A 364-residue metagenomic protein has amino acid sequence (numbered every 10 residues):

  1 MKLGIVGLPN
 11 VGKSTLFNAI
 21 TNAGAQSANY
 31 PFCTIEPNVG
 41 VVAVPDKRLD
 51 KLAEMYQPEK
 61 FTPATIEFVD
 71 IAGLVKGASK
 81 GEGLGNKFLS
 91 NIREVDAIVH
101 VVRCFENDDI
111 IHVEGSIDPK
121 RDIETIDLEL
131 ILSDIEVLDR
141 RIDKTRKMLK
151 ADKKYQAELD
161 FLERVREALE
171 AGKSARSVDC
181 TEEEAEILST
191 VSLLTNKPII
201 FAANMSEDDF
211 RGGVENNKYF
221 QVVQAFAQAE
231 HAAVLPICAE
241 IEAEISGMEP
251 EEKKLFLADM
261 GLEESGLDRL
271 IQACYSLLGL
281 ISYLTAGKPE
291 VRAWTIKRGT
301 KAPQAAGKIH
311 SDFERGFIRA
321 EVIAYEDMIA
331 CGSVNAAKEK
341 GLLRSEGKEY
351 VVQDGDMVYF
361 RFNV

Functional and structural regions predicted by a protein language model:
M1-I111, D139-R140, K144: Conserved G1/Walker A P-loop phosphate-binding module
K2-V6, F17, K144-V351, N363-V364: C-terminal-of-GTPase-core extension/linker across diverse P-loop GTPases
G24-F32, V39-V41, L49, P58 (+19 more regions): Generic secondary-structure boundary/loop-capping signal
F32, D46-L49, T62-F68, E82-D96 (+9 more regions): Amphipathic alpha-helical transducer elements in NTP-driven molecular machines
G40-P45, A72-E82, R93-Y155, A168-T181 (+2 more regions): Conserved Switch II/interswitch segment of TRAFAC-class P-loop GTPases
D70, F360-R361: Conserved metal-binding segment of the jelly-roll/cupin
Q353-V358: Structural motif
